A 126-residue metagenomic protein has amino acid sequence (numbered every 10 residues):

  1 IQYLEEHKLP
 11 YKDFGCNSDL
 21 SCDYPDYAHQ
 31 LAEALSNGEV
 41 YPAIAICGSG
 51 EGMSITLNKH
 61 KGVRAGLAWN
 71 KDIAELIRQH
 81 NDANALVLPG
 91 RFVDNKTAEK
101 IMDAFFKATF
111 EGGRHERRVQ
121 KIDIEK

Functional and structural regions predicted by a protein language model:
I1-P10: Glycine-rich phosphate/diphosphate-binding loop of Rossmann-like nucleotide-binding domains
Q2, H29, E33, I55 (+2 more regions): Alpha-helical segments flanking ligand/cofactor-binding loops in enzyme cores
P10-C22: A short beta-strand-loop structural module common to alpha/beta enzyme folds
P25-H29, W69-N70: Charged helix-capping and loop-helix junction motifs
Y27-S49: Short, structured active-site "lid" loops
A45-R91: Mid-chain, well-packed structural core segment of small domains
K71-K126: C-terminal binding/interaction regions
